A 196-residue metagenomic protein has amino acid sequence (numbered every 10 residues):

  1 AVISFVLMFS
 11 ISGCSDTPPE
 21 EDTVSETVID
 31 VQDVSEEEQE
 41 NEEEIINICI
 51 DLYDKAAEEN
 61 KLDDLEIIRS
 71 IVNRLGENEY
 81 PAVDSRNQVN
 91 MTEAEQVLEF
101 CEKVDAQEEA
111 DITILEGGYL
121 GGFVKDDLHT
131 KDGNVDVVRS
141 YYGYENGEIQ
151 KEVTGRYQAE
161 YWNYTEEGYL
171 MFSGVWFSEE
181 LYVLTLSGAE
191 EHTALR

Functional and structural regions predicted by a protein language model:
V2-L7: Hydrophobic helical h-region of N-terminal Sec-dependent signal peptides in bacterial secretory/periplasmic proteins
S10-G13: C-terminal motif of bacterial Sec signal peptides marking the signal peptidase cleavage site
P18-R196: Mature, Sec-exported extracytoplasmic domains of Gram-positive
